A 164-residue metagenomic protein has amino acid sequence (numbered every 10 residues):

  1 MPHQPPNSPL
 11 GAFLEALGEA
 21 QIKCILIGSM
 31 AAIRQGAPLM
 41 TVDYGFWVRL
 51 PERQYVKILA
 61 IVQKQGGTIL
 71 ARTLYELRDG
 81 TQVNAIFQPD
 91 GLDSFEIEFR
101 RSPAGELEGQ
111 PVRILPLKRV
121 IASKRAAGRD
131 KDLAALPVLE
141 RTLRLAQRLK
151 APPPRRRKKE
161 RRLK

Functional and structural regions predicted by a protein language model:
M1-K164: Compositionally biased terminal segments of proteins
